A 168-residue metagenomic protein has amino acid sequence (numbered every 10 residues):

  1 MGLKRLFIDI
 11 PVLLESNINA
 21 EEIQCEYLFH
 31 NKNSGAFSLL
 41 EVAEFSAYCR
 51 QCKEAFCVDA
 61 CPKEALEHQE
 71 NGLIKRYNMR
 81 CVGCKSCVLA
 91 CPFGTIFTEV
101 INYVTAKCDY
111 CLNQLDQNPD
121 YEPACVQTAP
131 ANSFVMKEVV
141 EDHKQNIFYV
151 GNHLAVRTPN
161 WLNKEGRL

Functional and structural regions predicted by a protein language model:
M1-E67, R80, A90: Ferredoxin-type iron-sulfur electron-transfer modules and their immediate structural context
M1-I10, E44-A47, M79-R80, S86-L168: Flanking helices and flexible, charged tails adjoining ferredoxin-like Fe-S electron-transfer domains in multi-subunit
C61-E70, N78-M79, K85, F97-T98: Eukaryotic tandem repeat interaction scaffolds
E70-G72, V139: Short glycine/acidic-rich loop motifs that flank beta-strands on beta-rich extracellular proteins
